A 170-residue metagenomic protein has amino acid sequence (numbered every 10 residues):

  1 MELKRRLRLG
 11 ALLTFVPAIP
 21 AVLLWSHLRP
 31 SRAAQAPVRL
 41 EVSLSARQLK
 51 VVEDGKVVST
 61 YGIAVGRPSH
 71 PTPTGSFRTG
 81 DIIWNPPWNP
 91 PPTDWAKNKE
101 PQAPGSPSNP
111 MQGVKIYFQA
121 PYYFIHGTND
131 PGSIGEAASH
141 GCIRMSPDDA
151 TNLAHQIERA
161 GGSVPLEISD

Functional and structural regions predicted by a protein language model:
M1-K4, W25, H140: General helical secondary-structure elements
M1-T14: N-terminal Sec-pathway targeting helices
L9-G10, P20-T93, P101-K115, A120: Cell wall/extracellular polymer interaction/catalysis modules
V16-I19, V164: Hydrophobic alpha-helix-in-membranes signature
L28-Q35, R67, T74, T93-D170: Exported/periplasmic cell-wall-interacting domains
